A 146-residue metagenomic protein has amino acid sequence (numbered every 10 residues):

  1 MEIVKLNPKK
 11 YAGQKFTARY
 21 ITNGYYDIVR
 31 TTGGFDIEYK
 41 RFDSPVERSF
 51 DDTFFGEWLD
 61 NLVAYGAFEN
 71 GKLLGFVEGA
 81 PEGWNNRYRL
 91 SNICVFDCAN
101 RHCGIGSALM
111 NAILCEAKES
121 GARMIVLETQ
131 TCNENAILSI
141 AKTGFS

Functional and structural regions predicted by a protein language model:
M1-E2: Extreme N-terminal starter segment of soluble prokaryotic enzymes
N7-Y11, K15-S91, F96-A99, M110-A112 (+1 more regions): Acetyl-CoA-dependent GNAT
Y88, A117-T129: Conserved GNAT acetyl-CoA-binding A-motif
F96-C103, T131-C132: Active-site acidic-Proline motif in GNAT/NAT acetyltransferases
L127-I137: Conserved beta-strand-loop-alpha-helix junction that forms the acyl-donor binding cleft
I140-S146: Conserved acetyl-CoA-binding loop of GNAT-fold acetyltransferases
